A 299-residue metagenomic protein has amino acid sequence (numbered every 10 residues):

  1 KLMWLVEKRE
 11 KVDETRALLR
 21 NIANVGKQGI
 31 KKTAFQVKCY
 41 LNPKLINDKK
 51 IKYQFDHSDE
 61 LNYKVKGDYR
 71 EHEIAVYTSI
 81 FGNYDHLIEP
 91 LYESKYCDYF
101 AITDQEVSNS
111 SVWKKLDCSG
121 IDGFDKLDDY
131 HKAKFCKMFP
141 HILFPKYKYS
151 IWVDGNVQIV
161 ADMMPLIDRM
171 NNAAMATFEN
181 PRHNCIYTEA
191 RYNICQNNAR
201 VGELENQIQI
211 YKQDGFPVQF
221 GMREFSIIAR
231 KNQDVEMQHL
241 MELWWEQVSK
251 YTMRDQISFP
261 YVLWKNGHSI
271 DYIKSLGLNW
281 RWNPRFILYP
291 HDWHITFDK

Functional and structural regions predicted by a protein language model:
L2-K299: Glycosyltransferase catalytic domains, chiefly GT-A lineage
